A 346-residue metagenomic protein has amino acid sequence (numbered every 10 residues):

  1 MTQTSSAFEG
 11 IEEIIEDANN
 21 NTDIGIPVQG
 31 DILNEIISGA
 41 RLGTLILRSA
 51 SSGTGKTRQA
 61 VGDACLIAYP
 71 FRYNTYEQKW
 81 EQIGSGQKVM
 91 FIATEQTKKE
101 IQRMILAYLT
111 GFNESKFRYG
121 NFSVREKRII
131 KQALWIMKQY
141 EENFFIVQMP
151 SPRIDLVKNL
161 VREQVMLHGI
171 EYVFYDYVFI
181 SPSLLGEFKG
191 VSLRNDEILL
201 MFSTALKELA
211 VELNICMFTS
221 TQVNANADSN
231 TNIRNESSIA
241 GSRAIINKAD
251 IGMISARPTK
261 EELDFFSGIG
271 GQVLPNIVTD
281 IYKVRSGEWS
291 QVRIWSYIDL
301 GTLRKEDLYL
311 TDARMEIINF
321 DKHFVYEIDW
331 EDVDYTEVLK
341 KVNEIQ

Functional and structural regions predicted by a protein language model:
M1-G43, S51, Y76, W80 (+2 more regions): Core recognition of P-loop NTPase motor domains used across DNA-transaction enzymes
Q3-G10, E81-G84, G111-Y119, F145 (+3 more regions): C-terminal regions of RecA-like/P-loop NTPase motor modules
E13, D31-E35, P70-G169, W289 (+1 more regions): Cytosolic-facing regulatory segments adjacent to core modules
R41-I46, Q87: Pre-Walker A (Motif I) flank of P-loop NTPase domains
G55: Conserved glycine(s) of the Walker
Q59, D63, I101: Hydrophobic positions on the alpha1 helix immediately C-terminal to the Walker A/P-loop
G62-R72: Walker A/P-loop NTP-binding motif
F144-L209: Phosphate-binding/switch loop-helix module in NTP-utilizing enzymes
